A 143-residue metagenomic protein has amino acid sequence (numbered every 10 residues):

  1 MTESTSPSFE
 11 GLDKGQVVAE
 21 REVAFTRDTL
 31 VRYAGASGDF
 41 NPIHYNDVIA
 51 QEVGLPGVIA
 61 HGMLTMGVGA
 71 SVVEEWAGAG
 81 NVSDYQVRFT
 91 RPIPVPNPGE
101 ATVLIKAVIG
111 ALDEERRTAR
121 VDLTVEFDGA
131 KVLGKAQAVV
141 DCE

Functional and structural regions predicted by a protein language model:
M1-K14, N97-E143: HotDog/MaoC-like acyl-thioester-processing domains
T2-A60: Catalytic strand-loop segment that frames the active site of acyl-thioester-processing enzymes
K14, A19-R21, T29, N81-Y85 (+1 more regions): A generic structural signal for short beta-strands and their flanking turns/coil linkers
A24-F25, V72, I109-D113: Short, charged beta-turn/beta-strand-edge "cap" motif at the junction between a beta-strand and an adjacent loop
F25, F89, V140-C142: Hydrophobic residues in beta-strands and at strand termini
V53-G57, T65-L104: Hydrophobic beta-strand-centered segment that forms part of the acyl-chain substrate-binding groove
I59-G67, V125-K131: Noncatalytic linker/hinge segments flanking ATPase motor cores
A60, N81-S83, E115-R117: Short loop/turn segments at connectors of secondary-structure elements within structured domains
